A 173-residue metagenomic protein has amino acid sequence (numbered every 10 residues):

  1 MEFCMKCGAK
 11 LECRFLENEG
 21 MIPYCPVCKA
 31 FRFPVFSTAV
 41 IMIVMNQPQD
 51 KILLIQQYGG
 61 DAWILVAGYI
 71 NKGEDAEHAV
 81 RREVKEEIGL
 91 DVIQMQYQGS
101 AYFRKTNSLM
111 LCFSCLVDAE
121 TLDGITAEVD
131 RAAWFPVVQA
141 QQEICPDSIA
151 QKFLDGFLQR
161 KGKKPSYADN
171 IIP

Functional and structural regions predicted by a protein language model:
M1-M42: Acidic, metal-coordinating catalytic segment for phosphate/diphosphate chemistry, firing primarily on the Nudix
K10, E143-D147, Y167-I171: Membrane-topology and secretion signals of cell-surface/extracellular proteins
G20, S37, Q47, K105-S108 (+1 more regions): A generic fold-level signal
M21, T38-V40, G59-D61, I93 (+1 more regions): A generic structural signal for short beta-strands and their flanking turns/coil linkers
I41-I43, L53-I55, Q98, L111-C112: Short, hydrophobic/aromatic-rich beta-strand segments within well-structured domains
I43-E86: Conserved Nudix-box catalytic region and its N-terminal flanking loop in Nudix hydrolases and closely related
I70-Q94, Q98-G156: Unchanged
D155-P173: Charged phosphate-binding loop/patch that engages nucleotide di/tri-phosphates or the phosphate backbone of nucleic
